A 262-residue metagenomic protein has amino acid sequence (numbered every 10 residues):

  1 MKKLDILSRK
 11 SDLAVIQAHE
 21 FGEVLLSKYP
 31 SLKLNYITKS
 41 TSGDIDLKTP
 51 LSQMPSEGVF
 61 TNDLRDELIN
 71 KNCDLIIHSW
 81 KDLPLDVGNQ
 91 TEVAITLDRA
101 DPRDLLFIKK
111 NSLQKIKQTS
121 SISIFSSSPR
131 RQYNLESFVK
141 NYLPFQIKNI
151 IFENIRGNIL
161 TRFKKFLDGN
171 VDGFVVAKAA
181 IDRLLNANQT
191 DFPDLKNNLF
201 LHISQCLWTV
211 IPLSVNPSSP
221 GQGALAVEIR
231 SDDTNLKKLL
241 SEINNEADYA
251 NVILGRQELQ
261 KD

Functional and structural regions predicted by a protein language model:
M1, I69, I116-S121, D168: Flexible, charged surface loops at secondary-structure boundaries
M1-D46, Q53-M54, T61, W80-D86 (+2 more regions): Small-molecule-sensing regulatory modules
T38, V93-I95, I108, S126 (+1 more regions): Structural signal for conserved beta-strand scaffold positions within catalytic alpha/beta enzyme cores
T61-L105: Short beta-strand-centered segments that line the small-molecule binding cleft or hinge of alpha/beta clamshell
E92, L105-F107, A224-E228: Residues embedded in well-ordered beta-strands
R103-S126, K140-F145, I150: Flexible hinge/capping segments at coil-to-helix
